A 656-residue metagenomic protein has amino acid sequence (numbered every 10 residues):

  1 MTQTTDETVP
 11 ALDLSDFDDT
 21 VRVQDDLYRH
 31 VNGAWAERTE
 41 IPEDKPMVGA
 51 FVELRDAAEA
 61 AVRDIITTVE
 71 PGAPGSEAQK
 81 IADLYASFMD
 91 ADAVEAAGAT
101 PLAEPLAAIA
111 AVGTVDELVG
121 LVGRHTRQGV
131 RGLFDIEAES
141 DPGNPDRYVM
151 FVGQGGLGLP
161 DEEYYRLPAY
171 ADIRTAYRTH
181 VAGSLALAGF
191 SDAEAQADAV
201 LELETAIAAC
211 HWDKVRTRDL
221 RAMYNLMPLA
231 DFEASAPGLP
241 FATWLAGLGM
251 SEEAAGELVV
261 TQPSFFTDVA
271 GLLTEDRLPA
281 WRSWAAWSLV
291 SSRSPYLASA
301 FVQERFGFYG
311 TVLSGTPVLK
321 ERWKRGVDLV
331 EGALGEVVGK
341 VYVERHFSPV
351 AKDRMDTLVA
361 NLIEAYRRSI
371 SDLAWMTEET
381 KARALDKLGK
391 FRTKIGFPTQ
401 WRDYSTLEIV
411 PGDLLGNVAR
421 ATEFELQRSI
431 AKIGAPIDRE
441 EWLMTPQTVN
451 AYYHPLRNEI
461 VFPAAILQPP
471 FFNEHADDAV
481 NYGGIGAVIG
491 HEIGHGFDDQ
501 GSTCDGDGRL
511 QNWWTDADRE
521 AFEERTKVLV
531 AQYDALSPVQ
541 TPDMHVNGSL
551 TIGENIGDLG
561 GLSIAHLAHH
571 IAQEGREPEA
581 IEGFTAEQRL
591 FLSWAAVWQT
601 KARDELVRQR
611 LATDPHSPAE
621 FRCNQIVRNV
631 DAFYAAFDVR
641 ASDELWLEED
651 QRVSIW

Functional and structural regions predicted by a protein language model:
T2-T5, S235-L239, V259, P263 (+4 more regions): Intrinsically disordered, low-complexity linker/terminal regions across diverse proteins
T5-T8, D19-D26, H30-A93: Active-site-surrounding "flap" and adjacent substrate/cofactor-binding loops of secreted or lumenal enzymes, prototyped
A11-L14: Conserved phosphate-chemistry cores used by DNA topoisomerases
D16-E37, Y164-A186, I552, D558-I564: Hydrophobic/aromatic-rich, well-ordered segments within soluble, folded domains that form packed cores
D19-V23, P142-N144, Y453-L456, G583-T585: Extracellular/periplasmic catalytic domains that process cell-envelope and extracellular macromolecules
R38-P42, E137, D161-E163, H211-D213 (+3 more regions): Short, solvent-exposed loop/turn and secondary-structure capping segments
E43-I66, A193-C210, N481-A487, E582 (+1 more regions): Short secondary-structure subsegments characteristic of cysteine-rich extracellular domains
T67-T357, N361: Noncatalytic, helix-rich "gating/capping" subdomain that lines the substrate-entry/channel surface of large enzyme
